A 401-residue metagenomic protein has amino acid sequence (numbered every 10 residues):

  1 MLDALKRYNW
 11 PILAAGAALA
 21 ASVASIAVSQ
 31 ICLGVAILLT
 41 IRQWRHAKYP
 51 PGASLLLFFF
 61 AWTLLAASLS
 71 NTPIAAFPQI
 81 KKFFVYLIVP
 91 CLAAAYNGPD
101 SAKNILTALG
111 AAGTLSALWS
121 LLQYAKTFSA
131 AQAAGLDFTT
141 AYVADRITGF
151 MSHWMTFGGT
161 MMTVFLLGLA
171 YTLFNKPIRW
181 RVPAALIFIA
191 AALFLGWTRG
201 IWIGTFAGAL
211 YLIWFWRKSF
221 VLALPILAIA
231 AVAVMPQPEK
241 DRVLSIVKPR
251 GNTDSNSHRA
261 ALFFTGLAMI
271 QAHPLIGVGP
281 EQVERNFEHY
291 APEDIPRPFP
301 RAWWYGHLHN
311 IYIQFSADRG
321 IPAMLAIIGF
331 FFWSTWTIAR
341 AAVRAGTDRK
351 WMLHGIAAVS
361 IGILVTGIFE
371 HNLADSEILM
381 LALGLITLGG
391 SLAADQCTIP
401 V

Functional and structural regions predicted by a protein language model:
M1-P78, L87, A94-G110, T172-W180 (+2 more regions): Transmembrane signal-anchor hairpin modules in multi-pass inner-membrane enzymes, especially those that act on
W10-A15, D137-F150, F299-I313: Juxtamembrane membrane-water interface segments that cap and precede transmembrane helices
A18, K103-V143, G149-F215, A223-A230 (+5 more regions): Alpha-helical transmembrane segments of multi-pass inner-membrane proteins
A24-R42, I80-P90, F157-F165, W202-L210 (+2 more regions): Membrane-embedded alpha-helical segments of multi-pass membrane proteins, especially the transmembrane helices
G34-I41, V221, I226, F330 (+1 more regions): Transmembrane alpha-helices of multi-pass inner-membrane enzymes
I213-D254, L262-A272, P280, R285: A membrane-periplasm/extracellular boundary helix in multi-pass inner-membrane enzymes that assemble envelope glycans
G251-F264, I276-R319, A342: Long extracytoplasmic/lumenal interhelical loops at the membrane interface of multi-pass membrane proteins
D318-R340: Selective detector of the "anchor" transmembrane alpha-helix that sits immediately C-terminal
